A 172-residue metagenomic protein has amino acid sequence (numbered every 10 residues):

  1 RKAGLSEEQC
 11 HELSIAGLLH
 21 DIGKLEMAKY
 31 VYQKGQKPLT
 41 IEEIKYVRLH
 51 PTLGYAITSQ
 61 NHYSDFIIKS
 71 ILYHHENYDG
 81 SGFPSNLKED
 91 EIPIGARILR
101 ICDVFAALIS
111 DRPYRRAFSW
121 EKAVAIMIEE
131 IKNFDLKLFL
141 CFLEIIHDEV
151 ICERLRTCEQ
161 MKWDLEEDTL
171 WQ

Functional and structural regions predicted by a protein language model:
R1-Q172: Histidine- and acidic-residue-rich, metal-dependent catalytic cores
